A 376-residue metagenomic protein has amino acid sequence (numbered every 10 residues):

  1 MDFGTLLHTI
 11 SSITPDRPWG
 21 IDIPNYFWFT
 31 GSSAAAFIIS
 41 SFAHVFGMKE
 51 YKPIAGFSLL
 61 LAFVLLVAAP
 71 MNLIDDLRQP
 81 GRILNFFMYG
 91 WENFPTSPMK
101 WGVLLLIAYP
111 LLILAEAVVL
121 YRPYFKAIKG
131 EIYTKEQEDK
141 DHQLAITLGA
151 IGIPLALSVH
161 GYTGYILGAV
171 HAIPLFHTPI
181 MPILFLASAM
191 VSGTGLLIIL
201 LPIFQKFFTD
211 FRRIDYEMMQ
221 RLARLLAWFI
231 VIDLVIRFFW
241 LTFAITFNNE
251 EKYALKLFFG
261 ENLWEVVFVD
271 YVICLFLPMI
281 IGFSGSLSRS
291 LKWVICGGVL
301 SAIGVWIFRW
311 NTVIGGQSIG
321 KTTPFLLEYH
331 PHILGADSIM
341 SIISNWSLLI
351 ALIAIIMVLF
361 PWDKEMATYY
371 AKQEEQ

Functional and structural regions predicted by a protein language model:
M1-F46, G315, I350, A354 (+2 more regions): N-terminal signal-anchor module of multipass membrane proteins
D2-G4, I74-N85, Y124, G161-A172 (+2 more regions): Membrane-helix interface motif
I10-D22, Y89-P98, E138-Q143, A172-M181 (+2 more regions): Membrane-interface segments at the starts/ends of alpha-helical transmembrane spans
D22-F27, M99-V103, M181-F185, N249-L275 (+1 more regions): Membrane-interface transmembrane-helix boundary segments in multi-pass integral membrane proteins
P24-L112: Membrane helical hairpin/interfacial module
F27-F29, K49, L112-R289, C296 (+2 more regions): Long, contiguous internal "core" modules enriched in hydrophobic/ aromatic residues
H44-Y51, L77-P80, L120-K126, Q205 (+2 more regions): Juxtamembrane/interface segments at transmembrane-helix termini
K292-G298, A302-Q376: TerminUS-proximal long segments
